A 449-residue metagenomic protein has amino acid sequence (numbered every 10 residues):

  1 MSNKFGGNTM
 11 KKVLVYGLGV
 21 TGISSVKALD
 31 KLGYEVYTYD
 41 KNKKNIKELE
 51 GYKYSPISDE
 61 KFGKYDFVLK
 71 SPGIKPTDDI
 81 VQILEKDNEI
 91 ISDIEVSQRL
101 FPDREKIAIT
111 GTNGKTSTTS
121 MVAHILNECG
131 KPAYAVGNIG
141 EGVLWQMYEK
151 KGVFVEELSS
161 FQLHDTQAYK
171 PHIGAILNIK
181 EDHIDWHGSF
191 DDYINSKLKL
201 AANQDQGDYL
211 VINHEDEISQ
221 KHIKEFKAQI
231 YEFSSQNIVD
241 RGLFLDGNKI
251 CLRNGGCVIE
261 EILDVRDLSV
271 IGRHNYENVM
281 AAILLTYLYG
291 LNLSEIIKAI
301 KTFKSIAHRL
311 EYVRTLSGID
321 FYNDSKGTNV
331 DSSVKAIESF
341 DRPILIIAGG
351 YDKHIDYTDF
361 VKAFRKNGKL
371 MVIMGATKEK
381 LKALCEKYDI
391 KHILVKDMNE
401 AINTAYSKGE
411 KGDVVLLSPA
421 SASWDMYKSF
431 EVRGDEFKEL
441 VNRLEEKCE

Functional and structural regions predicted by a protein language model:
K4-G6, K11-K12, K27-L32, E60-Y65 (+4 more regions): Phosphate-binding loop of NTP-binding sites
N8-K12, S24-L32, P132, V265-K369: Nucleotide phosphate-binding/pyrophosphate-handling subdomain across enzymes that bind or process nucleotide phosphates
L18: Glycine-rich Rossmann-fold phosphate-binding loop(s) that bind the pyrophosphate of adenine dinucleotide cofactors
Y34-K47: NAD(P)-binding Rossmann-fold cofactor-contacting core
D40, I91-V96, K227-L245, I297-K301 (+2 more regions): Beta-strand->loop->alpha-helix junctions that form or flank phosphate-binding loops in nucleotide-handling enzymes
L49-I57, D87-I90, R104, F226-S234 (+1 more regions): Active-site regions of enzymes building and remodeling cell-envelope glycoconjugates
G51-K64, D397-E400: Short acidic low-complexity segments
T358-D413, C448-E449: C-terminal helical cap/extension that packs against the catalytic core of soluble nucleotide-cofactor enzymes
